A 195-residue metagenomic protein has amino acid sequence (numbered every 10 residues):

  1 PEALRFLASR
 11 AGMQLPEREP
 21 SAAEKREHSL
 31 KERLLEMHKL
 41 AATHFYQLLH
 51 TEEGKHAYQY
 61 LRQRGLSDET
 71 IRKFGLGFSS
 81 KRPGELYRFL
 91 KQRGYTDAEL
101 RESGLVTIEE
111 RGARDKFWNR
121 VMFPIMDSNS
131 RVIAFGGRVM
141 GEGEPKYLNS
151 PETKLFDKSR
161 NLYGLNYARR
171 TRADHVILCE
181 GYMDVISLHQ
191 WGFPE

Functional and structural regions predicted by a protein language model:
E2-H56: Conserved active-site segments centered on acidic
A3-L4, I71, L100: Small-residue helix-packing motif on alpha-helices
R10, Q14, S67-E69, G77 (+3 more regions): Short coil/loop linkers at secondary-structure junctions
S21, Y58-Q59, Q63, S67-G84: Short, conserved phosphate-binding/catalytic loop or strand-edge motifs used in phosphoryl-/nucleotidyl-transfer
A23-A41, Q59, S80-E195: Phosphate-handling DNA/RNA-contact segment within nucleic-acid enzymes
T51-E53, Q63-E69, Q92, T96: Bacterial peptidoglycan biogenesis and beta-lactam-recognition machinery
